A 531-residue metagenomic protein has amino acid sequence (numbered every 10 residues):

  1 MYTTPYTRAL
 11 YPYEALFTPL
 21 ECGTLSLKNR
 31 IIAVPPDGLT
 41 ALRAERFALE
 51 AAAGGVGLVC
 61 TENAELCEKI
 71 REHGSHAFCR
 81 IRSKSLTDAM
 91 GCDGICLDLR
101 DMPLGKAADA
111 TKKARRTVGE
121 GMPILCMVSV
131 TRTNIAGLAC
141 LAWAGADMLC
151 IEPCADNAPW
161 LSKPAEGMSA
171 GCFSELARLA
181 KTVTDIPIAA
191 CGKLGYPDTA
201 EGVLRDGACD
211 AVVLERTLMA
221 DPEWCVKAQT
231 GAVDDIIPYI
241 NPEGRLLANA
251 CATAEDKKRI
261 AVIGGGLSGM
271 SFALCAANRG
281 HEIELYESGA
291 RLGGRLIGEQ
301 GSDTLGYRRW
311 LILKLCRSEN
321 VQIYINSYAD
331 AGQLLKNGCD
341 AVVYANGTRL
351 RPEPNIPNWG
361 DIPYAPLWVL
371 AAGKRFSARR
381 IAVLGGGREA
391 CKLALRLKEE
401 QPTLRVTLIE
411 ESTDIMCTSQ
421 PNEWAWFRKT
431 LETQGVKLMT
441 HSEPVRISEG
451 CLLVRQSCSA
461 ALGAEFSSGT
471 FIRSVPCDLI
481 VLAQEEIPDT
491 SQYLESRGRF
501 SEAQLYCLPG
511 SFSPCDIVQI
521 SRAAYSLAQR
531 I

Functional and structural regions predicted by a protein language model:
M1-I260, L267, F272-H281, R291 (+2 more regions): Flavin-dependent oxidoreductase catalytic cores
P36, R216, N346-G347, Q456 (+1 more regions): Glycine-rich, N-terminal phosphate-binding loop of Rossmann-like dinucleotide-binding domains
H73-H76, M122, I186, C339 (+2 more regions): A short helix->loop->beta-strand "cap" motif at the edges of active sites that frequently abuts
A146, N320-Q322, Y364, G435-K437 (+2 more regions): Short, conserved active-site loop motifs that form the nucleotide-linked donor/cofactor pocket
D198, D256-Y286, Y324-L335, N346-I356 (+3 more regions): Rossmann-like dinucleotide/flavin-binding elements
E282-E319, A394-P444, F512: Rossmann-like dinucleotide-binding cores of NAD(P)H-dependent redox enzymes
R309-R351, V445-R455: Feature captures the FAD/FMN-dependent oxidoreductase FAD-binding
